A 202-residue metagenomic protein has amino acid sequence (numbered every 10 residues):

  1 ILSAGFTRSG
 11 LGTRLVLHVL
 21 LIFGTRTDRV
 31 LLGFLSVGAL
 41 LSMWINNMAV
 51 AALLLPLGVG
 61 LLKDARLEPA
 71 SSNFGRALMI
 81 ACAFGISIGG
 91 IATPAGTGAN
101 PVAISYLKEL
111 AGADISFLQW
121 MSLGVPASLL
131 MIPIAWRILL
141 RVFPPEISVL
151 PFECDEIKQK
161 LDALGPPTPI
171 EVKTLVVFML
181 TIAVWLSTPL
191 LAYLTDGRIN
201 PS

Functional and structural regions predicted by a protein language model:
I1-P69: Membrane-embedded alpha-helical segments and adjacent helix-loop junctions characteristic of multi-pass solute
I1-S3, E109-G112, Q119-S202: Hydrophobic transmembrane alpha-helices of multi-pass small-molecule transporters
G10, R14, L31-L35, L53 (+9 more regions): Generic recognition of stable, solvent-exposed alpha-helical segments in well-folded globular domains
L17, A99-E109, I115-M121: Long, highly hydrophobic alpha-helical transmembrane signal-anchor segments
L21, T25, N73-R76, L164-E171 (+1 more regions): Membrane-water interface of alpha-helical transmembrane segments
I22-T25, D64-S71, Y106-I115, L190-D196: Extracellular/lumenal inter-transmembrane loop segments of multi-pass membrane transporters
D28-L40, L67-G89, I115-L123, L129: Alpha-helical transmembrane segments of multi-pass membrane proteins
M48-K63, M79-I80, A92-E109, F152: Re-entrant/interfacial helical elements at transmembrane boundaries that shape and gate the permeation pathway
